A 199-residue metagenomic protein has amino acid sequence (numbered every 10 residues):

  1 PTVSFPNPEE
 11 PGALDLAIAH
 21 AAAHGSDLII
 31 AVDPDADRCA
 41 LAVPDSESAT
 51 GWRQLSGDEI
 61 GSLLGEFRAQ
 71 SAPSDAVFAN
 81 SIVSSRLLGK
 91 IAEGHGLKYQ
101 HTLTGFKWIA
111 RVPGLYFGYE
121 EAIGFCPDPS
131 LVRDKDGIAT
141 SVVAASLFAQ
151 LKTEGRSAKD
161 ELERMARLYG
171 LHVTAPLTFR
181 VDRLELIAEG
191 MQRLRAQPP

Functional and structural regions predicted by a protein language model:
P1-A40: N-terminal small/polar loop signature for handling phosphorylated ligands or for N-terminal nucleophile
T2, A42-V43, R111-L115: Short secondary-structure transition/capping segments
G12-L16, I60, L64, W108: Well-ordered alpha-helical segments embedded in enzymatic catalytic cores
A22, S26-L28, V32, A49-R53 (+2 more regions): Phosphate-binding and adjacent anionic-ligand microenvironments
D37-I60, L88: Short Gly/Thr/Asp-enriched flexible loops that form oxyanion-binding sites at enzyme active sites
R68: Catalytic core segments in nucleotide and nucleic-acid processing enzymes
